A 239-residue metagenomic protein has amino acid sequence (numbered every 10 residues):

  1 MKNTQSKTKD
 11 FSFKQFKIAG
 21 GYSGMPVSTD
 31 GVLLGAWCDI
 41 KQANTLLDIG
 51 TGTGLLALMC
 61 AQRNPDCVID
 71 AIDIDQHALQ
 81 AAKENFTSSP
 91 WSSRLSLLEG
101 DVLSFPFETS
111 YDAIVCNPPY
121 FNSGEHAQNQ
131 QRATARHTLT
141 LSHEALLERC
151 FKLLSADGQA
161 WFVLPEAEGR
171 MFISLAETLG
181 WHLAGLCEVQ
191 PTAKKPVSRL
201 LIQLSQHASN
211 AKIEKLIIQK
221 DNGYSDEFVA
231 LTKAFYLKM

Functional and structural regions predicted by a protein language model:
N3-T45, T51-T53, L58-Q62, L200-Q203 (+1 more regions): SAM-dependent Rossmann-like transferase core, predominantly class I methyltransferases with a strong bias toward
K17, V68, R94-S96, H182-G185: Conserved beta-strand segments of alpha/beta enzyme cores
I18-A19, S23, V27, L141-V197 (+1 more regions): Conserved Class I SAM-dependent methyltransferase catalytic core
L34, N117, L146, L204: Residue-level signal for inorganic ion chemistry
A36-E108, A113-C116, N122-A127: Conserved SAM/SAH cofactor-binding pocket of Class I
P118-A145, R149: Mobile active-site "lid"/loop adjacent to the S-adenosyl-L-methionine
K195-M239: SAM/dcSAM-binding transferase cores
